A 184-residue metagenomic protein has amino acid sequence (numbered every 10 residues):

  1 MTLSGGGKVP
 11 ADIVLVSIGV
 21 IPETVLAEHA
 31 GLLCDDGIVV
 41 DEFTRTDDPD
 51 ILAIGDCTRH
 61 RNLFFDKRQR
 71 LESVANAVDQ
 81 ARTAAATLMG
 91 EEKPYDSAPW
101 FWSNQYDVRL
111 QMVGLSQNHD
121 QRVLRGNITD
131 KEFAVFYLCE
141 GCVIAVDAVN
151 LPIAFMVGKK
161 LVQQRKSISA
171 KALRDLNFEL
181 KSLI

Functional and structural regions predicted by a protein language model:
M1-T2, G7-T83: FAD-site-proximal beta/loop scaffold in flavoenzymes
I18-V20, D56, Q111-N118, K166 (+1 more regions): Short, positively charged
V40, A77, Q163-K166, K181: Juxtamembrane helix-loop transition sites at the ends of transmembrane segments in multi-pass membrane proteins
C57-M156: Mid-to-C-terminal Rossmann-like scaffold of FAD/NAD(P)H-dependent oxidoreductases
G90-E91, Q164-R165, L176: Short loop/turn hinge sites at secondary-structure boundaries
L151-K171: A short, polar/charged loop-to-alpha-helix boundary motif
I168-I184: Cysteine/selenocysteine-centered motifs that mediate thiol-based redox chemistry or coordinate metal-sulfur cofactors
